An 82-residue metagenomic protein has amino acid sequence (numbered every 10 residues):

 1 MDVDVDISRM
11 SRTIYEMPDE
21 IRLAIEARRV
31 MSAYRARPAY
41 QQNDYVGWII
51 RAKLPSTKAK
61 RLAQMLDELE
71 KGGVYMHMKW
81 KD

Functional and structural regions predicted by a protein language model:
M1-D82: Charge-dense, helix-prone N-terminal extensions
